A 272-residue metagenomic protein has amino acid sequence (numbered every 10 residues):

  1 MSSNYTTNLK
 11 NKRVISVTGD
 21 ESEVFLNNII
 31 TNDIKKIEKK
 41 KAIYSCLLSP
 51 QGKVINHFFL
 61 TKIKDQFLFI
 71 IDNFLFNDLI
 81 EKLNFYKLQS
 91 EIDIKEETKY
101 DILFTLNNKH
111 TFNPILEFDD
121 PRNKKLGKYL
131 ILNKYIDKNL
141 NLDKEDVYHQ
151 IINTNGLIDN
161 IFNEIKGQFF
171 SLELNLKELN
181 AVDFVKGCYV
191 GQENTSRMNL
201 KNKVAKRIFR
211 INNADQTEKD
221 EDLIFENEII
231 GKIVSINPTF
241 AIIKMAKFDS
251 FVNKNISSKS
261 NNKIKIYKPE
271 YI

Functional and structural regions predicted by a protein language model:
M1-H57, K64: Acidic, proline/glycine-enriched N-terminal capping motif
S3-L9, R13-S16, F59-I158, F225 (+1 more regions): Acidic, low-complexity central loop/insert segments
N11, I43, V54, L88 (+10 more regions): A generic structural signal for well-ordered coil/turn residues at beta-strand boundaries that shape enzyme active-site
T18, K95, N107, N212-A214 (+1 more regions): A structural detector for beta-sheet-dominated domains
S22-L26, F76-I80, H110-T111, Y135-L140 (+2 more regions): Short, conserved charged micro-motifs
K53-V54, L174-V182, S196-I272: Glycine-rich, small/acidic residue-mixed loop/short-helix segments
K128-R210: Anionic-ligand-binding alpha/beta catalytic cores of soluble enzymes and soluble regulatory domains that recognize
